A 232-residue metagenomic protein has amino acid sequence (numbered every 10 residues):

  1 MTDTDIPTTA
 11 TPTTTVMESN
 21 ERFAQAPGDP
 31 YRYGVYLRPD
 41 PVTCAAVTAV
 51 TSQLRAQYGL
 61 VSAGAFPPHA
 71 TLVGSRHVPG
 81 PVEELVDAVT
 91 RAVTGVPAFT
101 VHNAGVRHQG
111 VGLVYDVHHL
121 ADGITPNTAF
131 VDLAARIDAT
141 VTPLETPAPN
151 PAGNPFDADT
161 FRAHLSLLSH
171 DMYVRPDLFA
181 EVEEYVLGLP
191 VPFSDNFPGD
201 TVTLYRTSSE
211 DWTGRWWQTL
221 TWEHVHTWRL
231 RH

Functional and structural regions predicted by a protein language model:
T2-H102, V106-H108, V117-F193, P198-T201 (+1 more regions): Basic, often amphipathic N-terminal segments
Y205: Active-site/acyl-donor-binding loops of N-acyltransferases
